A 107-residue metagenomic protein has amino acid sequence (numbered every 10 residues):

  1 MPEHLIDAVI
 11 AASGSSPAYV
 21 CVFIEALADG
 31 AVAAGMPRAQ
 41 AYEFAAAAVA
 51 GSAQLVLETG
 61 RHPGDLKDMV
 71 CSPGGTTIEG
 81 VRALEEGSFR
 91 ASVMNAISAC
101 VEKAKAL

Functional and structural regions predicted by a protein language model:
M1-Y42: Anionic-ligand binding region
A46-L107: NAD(P)-dependent Rossmann-like dehydrogenase/reductase catalytic/cofactor-binding core
